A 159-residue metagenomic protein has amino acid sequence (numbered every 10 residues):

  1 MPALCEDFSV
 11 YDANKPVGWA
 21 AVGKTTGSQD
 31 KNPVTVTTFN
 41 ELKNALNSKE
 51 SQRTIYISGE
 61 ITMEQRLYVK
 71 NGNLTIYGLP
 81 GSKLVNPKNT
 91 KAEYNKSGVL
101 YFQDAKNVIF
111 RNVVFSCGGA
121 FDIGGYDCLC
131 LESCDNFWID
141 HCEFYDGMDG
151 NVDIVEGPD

Functional and structural regions predicted by a protein language model:
M1-T54, E64: Extracellular "leader-to-stem" segments immediately downstream of a signal peptide or signal-anchor in secreted/lumenal
F39, S58-E60, L79, G147 (+1 more regions): Active-site-proximal beta-strand/loop segments in catalytic clefts of secreted hydrolases
K43-S51, G59-T75, V85-F110, C117-C134: Extracellular beta-strand-rich solenoid/capping regions of secreted or surface-exposed proteins that bind or remodel
I76-G78, V108-R111, F137-D140, D159: All-beta strand scaffolds that present successive hydrophobic residues in beta-strands
C128-G147: Hydrophobic alpha-helical segments and helix pairs
H141-D159: Active-site cradle of extracellular carbohydrate-active enzymes
